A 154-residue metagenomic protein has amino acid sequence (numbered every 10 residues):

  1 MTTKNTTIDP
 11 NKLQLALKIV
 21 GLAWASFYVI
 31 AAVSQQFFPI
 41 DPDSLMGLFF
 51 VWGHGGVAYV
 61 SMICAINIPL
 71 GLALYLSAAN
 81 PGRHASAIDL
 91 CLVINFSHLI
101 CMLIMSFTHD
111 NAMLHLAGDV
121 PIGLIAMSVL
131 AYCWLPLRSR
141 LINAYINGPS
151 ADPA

Functional and structural regions predicted by a protein language model:
M1-K12: Short, Lys/Arg-rich, polar N-terminal cytosolic tail immediately upstream of the first transmembrane signal-anchor
L13-A58: Membrane-helix boundary elements
S26, A31, H54-A78, L90-I100: Core segments of alpha-helical transmembrane spans in multipass integral membrane proteins
A58-I63, L116-L124: Alpha-helical transmembrane segments of polytopic membrane proteins
Y75, L103, S128-Y132: Membrane-embedded alpha-helical segments of multi-pass transporters/permeases
R83-C91: Membrane-interfacial loop-to-transmembrane alpha-helix junctions, especially the N-terminal start
I100-G118, P136: Membrane-helix boundary connector in multi-pass membrane proteins
L124-I146: Membrane-water interface at the C-terminal end of transmembrane alpha helices
